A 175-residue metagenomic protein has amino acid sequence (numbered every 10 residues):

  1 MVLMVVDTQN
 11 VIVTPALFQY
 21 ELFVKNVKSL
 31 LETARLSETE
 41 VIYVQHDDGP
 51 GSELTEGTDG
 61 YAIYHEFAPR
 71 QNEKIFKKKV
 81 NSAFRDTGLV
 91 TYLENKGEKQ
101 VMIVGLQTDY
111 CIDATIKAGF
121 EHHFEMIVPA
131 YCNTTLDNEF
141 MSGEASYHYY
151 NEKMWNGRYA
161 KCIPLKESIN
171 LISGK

Functional and structural regions predicted by a protein language model:
V2, S29-L36, L54-K175: Active-site-adjacent betaalpha module
M4-D7: N-terminal nucleotide-binding beta1-loop-alpha1 segment
V11-P15: Short acidic, Gly/Ser-rich segments with clustered Asp/Glu that frequently serve as metal-coordination loops in enzyme
A16-D47: A short alpha/beta connector and helix-capping loop motif
D48-S52: Glycine-rich, proline-tolerant flexible connector loops at the mouths of alpha/beta enzymes
